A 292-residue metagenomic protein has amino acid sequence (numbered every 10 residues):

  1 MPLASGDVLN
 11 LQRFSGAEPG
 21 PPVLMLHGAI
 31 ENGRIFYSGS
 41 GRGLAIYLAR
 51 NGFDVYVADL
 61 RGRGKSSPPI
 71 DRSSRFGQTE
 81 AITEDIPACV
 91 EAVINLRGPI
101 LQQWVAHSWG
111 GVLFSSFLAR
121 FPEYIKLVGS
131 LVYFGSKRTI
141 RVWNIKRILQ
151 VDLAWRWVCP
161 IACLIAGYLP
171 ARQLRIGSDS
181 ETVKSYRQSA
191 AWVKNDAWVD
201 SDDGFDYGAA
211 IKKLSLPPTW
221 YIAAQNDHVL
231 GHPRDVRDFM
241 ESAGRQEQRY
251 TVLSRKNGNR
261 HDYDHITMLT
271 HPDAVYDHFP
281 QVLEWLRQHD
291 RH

Functional and structural regions predicted by a protein language model:
M1-G16: N-terminal cap/lid segment of alpha/beta-hydrolase-fold proteins
S15-P69: Short, surface-exposed "cap/lid" segments of acyl-processing enzymes
R75-I94: Alpha/beta-hydrolase active-site loop
N95, P99, W104-V105, W109-D202: Alpha/beta-hydrolase-fold enzymes
D206-S215: The feature captures the conserved acid-bearing segment of alpha/beta-hydrolase catalytic domains
Y221-A223: Short beta-strand/loop motif that positions the catalytic acidic residue of the alpha/beta-hydrolase fold
H228-D235: Conserved alpha/beta-hydrolase "acid-adjacent" motif
Q248-H292: Catalytic active-site module of serine/aspartate enzymes centered on a nucleophile-bearing elbow/loop
